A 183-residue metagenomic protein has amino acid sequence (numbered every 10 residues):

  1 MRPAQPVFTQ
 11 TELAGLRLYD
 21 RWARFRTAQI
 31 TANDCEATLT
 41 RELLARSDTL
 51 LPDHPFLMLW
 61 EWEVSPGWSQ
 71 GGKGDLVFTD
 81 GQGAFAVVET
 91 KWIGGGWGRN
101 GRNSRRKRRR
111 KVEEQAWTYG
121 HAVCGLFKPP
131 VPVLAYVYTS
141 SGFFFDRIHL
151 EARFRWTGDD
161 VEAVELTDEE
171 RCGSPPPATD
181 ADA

Functional and structural regions predicted by a protein language model:
M1-T38: Interdomain/boundary linker segments immediately adjacent to catalytic/signaling cores
R24-Q29, G98-R105: Glycine- and acidic
L43, L76-F78, A84-R99, Y119: Conserved catalytic cores of phosphodiester-cleaving nucleases, focusing on short active-site segments
S47, W62-P66, D80, W92-G94 (+1 more regions): Short, flexible loop/turn elements at secondary-structure junctions
D48-L59, K128: Short secondary-structure junctions
H54-A86: Active-site metal-binding core of divalent-cation-utilizing nuclease and nuclease-like domains
S104-D159: Nucleic-acid nuclease catalytic cores
L150-A183: Polybasic (Lys/Arg-rich)
